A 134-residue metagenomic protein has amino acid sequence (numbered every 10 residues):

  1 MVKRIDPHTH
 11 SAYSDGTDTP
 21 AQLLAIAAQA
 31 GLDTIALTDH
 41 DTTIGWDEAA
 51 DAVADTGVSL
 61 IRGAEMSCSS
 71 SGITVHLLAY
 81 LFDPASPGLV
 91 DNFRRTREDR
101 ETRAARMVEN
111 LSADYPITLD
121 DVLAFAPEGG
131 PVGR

Functional and structural regions predicted by a protein language model:
M1-I73: An N-terminally biased module of ancient metal coordination in phosphate/nucleic-acid-related enzymes
A52-R134: Extended substrate/RNA-proximal surfaces in nucleic-acid metabolism proteins
